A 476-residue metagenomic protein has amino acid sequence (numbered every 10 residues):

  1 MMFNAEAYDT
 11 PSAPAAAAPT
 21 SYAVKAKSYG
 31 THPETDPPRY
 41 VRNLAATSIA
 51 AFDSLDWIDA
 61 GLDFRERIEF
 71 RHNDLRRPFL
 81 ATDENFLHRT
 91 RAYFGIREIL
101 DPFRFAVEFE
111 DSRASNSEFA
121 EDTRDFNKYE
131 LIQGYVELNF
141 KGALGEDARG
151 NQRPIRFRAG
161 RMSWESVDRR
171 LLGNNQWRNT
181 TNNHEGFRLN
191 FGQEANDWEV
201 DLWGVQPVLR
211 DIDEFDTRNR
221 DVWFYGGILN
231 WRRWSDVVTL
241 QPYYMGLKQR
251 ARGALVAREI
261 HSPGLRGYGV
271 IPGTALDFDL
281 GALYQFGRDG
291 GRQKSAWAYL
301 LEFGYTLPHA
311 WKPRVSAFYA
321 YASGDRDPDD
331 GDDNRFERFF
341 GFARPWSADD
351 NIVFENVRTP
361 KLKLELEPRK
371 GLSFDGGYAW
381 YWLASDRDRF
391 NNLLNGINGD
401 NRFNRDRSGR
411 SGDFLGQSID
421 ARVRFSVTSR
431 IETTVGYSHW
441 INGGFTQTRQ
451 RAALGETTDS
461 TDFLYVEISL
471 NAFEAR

Functional and structural regions predicted by a protein language model:
M1-E84, Y93-G95, I99, T123-R124 (+4 more regions): N-terminal periplasmic/intermembrane-space "pro-region" immediately following the signal or transit peptide
P14-G30, D36-P38, G281-Q285, R292-G409 (+1 more regions): Extracellular/periplasmic loop regions
R42-A46, D74-F79, S117-A120, R169-L172 (+7 more regions): Extracytoplasmic loops and strand-loop junctions of Gram-negative outer membrane beta-barrel proteins
F52-S54, T82-L87, D125-E130, N179-T181 (+6 more regions): Short sequence motifs at beta-strands and strand-loop junctions characteristic of Gram-negative outer-membrane
S54-A60, D101-F105, N151-I155, N196-W198 (+7 more regions): Outer-envelope beta-barrel architecture signal
E66-H72, E98-P102, F109-S115, R161-E165 (+9 more regions): Transmembrane beta-strands of outer-membrane beta-barrel pores
F70-T90, E98-I155, R170-G173, R252 (+5 more regions): Surface-exposed loop and membrane-interface regions of Gram-negative outer-membrane beta-barrel proteins
G134, N139-F157, R170-D332, R387 (+3 more regions): Signature for the C-terminal beta-barrel architecture of outer-membrane proteins
